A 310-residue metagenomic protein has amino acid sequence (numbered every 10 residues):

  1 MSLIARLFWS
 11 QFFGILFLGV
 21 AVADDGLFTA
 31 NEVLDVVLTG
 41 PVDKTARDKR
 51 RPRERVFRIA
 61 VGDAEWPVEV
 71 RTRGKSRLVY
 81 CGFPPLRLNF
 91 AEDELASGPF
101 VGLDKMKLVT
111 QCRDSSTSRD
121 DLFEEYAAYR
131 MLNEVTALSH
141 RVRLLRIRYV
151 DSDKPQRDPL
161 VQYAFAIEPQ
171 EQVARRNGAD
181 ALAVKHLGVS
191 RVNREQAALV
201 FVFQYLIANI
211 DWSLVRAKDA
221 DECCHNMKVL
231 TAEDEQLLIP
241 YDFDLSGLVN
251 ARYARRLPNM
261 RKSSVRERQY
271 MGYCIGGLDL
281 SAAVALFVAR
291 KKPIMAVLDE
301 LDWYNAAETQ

Functional and structural regions predicted by a protein language model:
M1-A5: N-terminal secretory signal peptides that target proteins for export/translocation
R6-G19: Bacterial N-terminal signal peptides
V22-Q310: Phosphate/dinucleotide-binding and metal-coordinating scaffold of catalytic cores in nucleotide-dependent enzymes
